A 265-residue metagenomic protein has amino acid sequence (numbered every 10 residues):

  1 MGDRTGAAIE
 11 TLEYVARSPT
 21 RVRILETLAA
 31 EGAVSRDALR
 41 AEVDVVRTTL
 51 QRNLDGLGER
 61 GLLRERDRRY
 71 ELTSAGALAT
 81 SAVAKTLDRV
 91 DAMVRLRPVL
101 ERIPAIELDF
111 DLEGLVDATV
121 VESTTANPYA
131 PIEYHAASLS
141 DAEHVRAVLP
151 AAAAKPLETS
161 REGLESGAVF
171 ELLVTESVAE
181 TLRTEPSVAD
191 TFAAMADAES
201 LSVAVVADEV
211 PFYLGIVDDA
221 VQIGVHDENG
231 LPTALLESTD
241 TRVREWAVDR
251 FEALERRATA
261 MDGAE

Functional and structural regions predicted by a protein language model:
M1-V90: Basic, Lys/Arg-rich alpha-helical nucleic-acid-recognition elements, primarily the DNA-binding modules of transcription
I9-E10, R97-L172: PLD-like (HKD) phosphodiesterase/transphosphatidyltransferase domain
T73, A153, T175: Residue-level signal for threonine
V83-I103: Alpha-helical linker/hinge and terminal dimerization helices associated with HTH transcriptional regulators
R161-E165, V188-A189, E252-A253: Short, solvent-exposed amphipathic alpha-helical segments in soluble enzyme and RNA/protein-processing domains
E171-L182, P211, G230-L231, E237: Structured extramembrane domains adjacent to transmembrane segments
V178-Y213: HKD-type phospholipase D/PLD-like phosphodiesterase module
G215-E265: Amphipathic alpha-helical interface segments
